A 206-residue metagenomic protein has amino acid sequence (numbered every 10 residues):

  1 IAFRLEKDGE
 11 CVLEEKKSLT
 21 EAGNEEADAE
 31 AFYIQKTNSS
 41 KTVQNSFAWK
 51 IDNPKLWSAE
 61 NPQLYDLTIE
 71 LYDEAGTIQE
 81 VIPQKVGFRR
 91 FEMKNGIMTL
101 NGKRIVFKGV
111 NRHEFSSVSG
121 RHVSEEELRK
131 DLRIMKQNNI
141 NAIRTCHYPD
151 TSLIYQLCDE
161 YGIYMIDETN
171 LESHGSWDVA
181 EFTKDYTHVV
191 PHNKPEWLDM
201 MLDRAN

Functional and structural regions predicted by a protein language model:
I1-L157, Y161-M165, D203-R204: Secreted/periplasmic carbohydrate-active enzymes, especially glycoside hydrolases
K108-H113, R121, E168-N206: Aromatic- and acidic-residue-enriched carbohydrate-binding clefts of CAZyme catalytic domains
